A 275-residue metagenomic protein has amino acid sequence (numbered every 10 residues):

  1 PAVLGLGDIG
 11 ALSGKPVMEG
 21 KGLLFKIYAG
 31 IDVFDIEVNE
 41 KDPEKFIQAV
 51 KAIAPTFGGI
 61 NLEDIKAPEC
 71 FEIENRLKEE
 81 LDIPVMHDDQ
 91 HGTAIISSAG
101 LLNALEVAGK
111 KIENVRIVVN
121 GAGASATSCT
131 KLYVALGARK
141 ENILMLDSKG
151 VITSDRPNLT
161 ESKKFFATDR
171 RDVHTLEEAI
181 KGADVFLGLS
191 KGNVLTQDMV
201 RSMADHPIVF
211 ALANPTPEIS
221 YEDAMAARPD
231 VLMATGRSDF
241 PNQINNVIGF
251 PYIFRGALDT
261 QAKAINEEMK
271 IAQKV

Functional and structural regions predicted by a protein language model:
P1-I83: N-terminal ligand-binding/catalytic initiation module
V3-A29, I95-L187: Glycine-rich phosphate/diphosphate-binding loop of Rossmann-like nucleotide-binding domains
D35-I36, N61-D64, V85-D88, V119 (+4 more regions): General beta-strand structural signal in soluble alpha/beta enzymes
N39, M86-I95, V118-A122, S238-F240: Active-site nucleophile and cofactor-binding loops and adjacent substrate-binding regions of central metabolic enzymes
D82-P84, V115, E161-D172, V231-G236 (+1 more regions): Short beta-alpha connecting loops at secondary-structure transitions that line or flank enzyme active sites
D88-D89, A108, A211-V275: Adenosine-phosphate binding glycine-rich loop
K164-L232, R237-P241: Rossmann-like adenosine-cofactor binding region
